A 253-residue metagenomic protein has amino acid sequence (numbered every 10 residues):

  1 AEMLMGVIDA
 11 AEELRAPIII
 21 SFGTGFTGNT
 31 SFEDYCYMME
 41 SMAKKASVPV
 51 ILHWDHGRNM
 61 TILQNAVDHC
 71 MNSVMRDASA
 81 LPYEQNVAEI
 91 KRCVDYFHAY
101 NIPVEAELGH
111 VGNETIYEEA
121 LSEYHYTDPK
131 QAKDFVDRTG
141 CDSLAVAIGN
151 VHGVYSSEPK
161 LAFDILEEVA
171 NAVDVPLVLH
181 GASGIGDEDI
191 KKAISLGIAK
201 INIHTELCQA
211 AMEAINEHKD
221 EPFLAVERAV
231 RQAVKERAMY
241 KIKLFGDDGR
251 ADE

Functional and structural regions predicted by a protein language model:
A1-F26, E33-S47, G57-A172, D187 (+4 more regions): Alpha/beta enzyme core
N29, A80, R228, Q232: Charge-dense, low-complexity intrinsically disordered segments
L52-R58, P176-D187: Glycine-rich beta-to-alpha transition loops that act as phosphate-gripper elements at the mouths of alpha/beta enzyme
H53, E105-E107, V178, K241: Generic enzyme active-site microenvironment
D128, A162, V175, P222-A229: Poly-acidic low-complexity segments
D220-E221, A225-E253: A short C-terminal boundary segment appended to hydrolase-like catalytic domains
